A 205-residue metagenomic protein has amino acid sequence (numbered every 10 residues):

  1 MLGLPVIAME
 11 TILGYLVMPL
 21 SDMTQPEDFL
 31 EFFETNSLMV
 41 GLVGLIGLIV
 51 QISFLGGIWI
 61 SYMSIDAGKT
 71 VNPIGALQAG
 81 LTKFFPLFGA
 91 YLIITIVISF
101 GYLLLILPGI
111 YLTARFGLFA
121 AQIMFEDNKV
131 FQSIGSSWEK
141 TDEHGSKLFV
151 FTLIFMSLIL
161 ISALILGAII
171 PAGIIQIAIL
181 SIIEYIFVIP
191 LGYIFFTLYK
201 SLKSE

Functional and structural regions predicted by a protein language model:
M1-E205: Hydrophobic alpha-helical membrane segments
